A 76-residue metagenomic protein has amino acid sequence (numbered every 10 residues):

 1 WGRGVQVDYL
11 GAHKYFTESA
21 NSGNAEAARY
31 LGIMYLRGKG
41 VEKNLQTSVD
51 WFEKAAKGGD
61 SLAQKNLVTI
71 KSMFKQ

Functional and structural regions predicted by a protein language model:
W1, Y30-R37, T69-M73: Hydrophobic face of amphipathic alpha-helices that form TPR/SEL1-like repeat modules and related alpha-solenoid
W1-R3, D8, N21-N24, R37-K39 (+2 more regions): Short helix-capping/linker turns of helical repeat alpha-solenoids
A25-R29, S61-Q64: Helix-start (N-cap) detector for alpha-helical repeat units in TPR-like alpha-solenoids, especially tetratricopeptide
K54-Q76: Terminal, low-structured helical/coil segments at or just beyond the last alpha-helical repeat
